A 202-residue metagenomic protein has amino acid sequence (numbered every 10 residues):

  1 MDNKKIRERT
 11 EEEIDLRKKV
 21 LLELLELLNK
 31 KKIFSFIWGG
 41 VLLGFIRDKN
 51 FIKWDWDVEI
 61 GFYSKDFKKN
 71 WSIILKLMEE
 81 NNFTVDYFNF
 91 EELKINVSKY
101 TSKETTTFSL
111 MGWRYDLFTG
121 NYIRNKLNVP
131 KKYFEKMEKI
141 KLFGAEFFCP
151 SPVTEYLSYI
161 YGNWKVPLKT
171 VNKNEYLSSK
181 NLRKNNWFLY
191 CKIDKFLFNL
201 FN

Functional and structural regions predicted by a protein language model:
M1-W38: Helical scaffold of the NTase/Pol beta-like nucleotidyltransferase catalytic core
E12, K18, E104-N202: Catalytic cores of NTP-dependent nucleotidyl/adenyl transfer enzymes across multiple folds
E13-V20, G61-E92: Metal-dependent nucleotidyltransferase catalytic core
L22-L25, N29, L75, E79 (+2 more regions): Non-transmembrane alpha-helical segments in soluble domains of secreted/periplasmic/extracellular proteins
L25-V58, K65: Active-site nucleotide-donor binding segment shared across nucleotidyl transfer reactions
I33, E80-T84, G162-V166: Short aromatic/hydrophobic-glycine micro-motifs
G39, F88-E91, V171: Acidic carboxylate-rich catalytic motifs and surrounding loops in phosphoryl-/glycosyl-chemistry enzymes
I74-N121: Acidic, glycine-rich loop-and-strand cores that form catalytic or ligand-binding grooves in diverse globular domains
